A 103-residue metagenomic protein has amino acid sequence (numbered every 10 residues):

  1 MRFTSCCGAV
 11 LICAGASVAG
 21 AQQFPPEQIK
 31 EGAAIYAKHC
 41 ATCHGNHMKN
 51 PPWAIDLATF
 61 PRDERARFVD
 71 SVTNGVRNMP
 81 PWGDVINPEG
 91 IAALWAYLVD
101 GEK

Functional and structural regions predicted by a protein language model:
M1-G8: Bacterial N-terminal signal peptides that target proteins for export
G8, I35-K38: Disulfide-bonded cysteine motifs in exported proteins
V10, V69, W95: A cross-family signal for key residues in well-ordered alpha-helices that form functional helical elements
C13-I35, K103: Electrostatic cytochrome c docking/interface patches
P26-A33, G45-V76: Gly/Gly-Pro-rich "capping" loops immediately C-terminal to redox-active cysteine motifs in periplasmic/lumenal
C40-C43: Short cysteine clusters
P51-A58, T73-K103: Axial heme c-ligation environment in periplasmic c-type cytochrome domains
